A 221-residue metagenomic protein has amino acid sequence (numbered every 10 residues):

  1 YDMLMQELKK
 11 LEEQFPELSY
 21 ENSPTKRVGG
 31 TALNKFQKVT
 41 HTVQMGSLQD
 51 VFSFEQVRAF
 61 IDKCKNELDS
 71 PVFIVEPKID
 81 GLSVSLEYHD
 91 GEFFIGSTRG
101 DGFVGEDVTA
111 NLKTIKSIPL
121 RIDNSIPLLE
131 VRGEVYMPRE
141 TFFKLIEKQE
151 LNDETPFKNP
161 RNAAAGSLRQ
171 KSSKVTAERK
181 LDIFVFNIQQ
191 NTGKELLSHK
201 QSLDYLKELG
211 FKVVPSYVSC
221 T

Functional and structural regions predicted by a protein language model:
D2-T221: RNA/tRNA-interacting regions in translation and RNA-turnover enzymes
